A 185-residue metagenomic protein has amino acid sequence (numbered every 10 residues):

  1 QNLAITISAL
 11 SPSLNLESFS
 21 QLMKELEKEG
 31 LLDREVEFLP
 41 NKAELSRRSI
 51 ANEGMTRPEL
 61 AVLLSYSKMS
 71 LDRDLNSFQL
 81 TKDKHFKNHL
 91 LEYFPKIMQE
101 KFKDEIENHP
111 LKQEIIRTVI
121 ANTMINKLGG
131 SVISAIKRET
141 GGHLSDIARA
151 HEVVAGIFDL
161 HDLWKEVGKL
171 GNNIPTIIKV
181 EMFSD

Functional and structural regions predicted by a protein language model:
Q1-D185: Ligand/cofactor-recognition surfaces for anionic moieties
